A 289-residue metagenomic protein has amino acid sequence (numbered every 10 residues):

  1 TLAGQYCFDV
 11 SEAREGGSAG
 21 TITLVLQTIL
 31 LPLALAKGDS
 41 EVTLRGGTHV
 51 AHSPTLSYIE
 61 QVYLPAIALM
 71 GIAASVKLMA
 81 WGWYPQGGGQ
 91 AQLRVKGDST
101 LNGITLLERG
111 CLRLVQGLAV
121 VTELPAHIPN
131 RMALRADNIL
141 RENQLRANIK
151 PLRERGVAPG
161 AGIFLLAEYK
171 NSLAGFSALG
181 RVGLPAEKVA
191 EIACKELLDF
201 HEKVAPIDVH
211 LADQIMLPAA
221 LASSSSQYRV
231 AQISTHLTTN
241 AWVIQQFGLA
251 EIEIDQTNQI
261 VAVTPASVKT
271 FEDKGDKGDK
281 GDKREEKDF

Functional and structural regions predicted by a protein language model:
T1, I22-T43, Y63-M70, G110-Q116 (+3 more regions): Proline/glycine-anchored alpha-helix kink/cap motifs
T1-S11, E15-T21, L35, V62 (+2 more regions): Phosphate/diphosphate-binding glycine-rich loops and adjacent basic-rich segments that engage nucleotide
F8-A19, T48-S53, H201-A205: A short glycine/serine-rich beta->alpha loop
I22, H52, E108-V209, Q227: Conserved mixed alpha/beta catalytic, RNA-binding, or beta-rich assembly cores of soluble enzyme, regulatory
D39-E41, G71-W81, L140-V157, F200-Q214 (+2 more regions): Flexible, glycine/charged-enriched surface loops at secondary-structure junctions
A51-P54, L78-Q92, L152-G160: Beta-rich nucleic-acid/ligand-interaction surfaces
Y228-D273, F289: C-terminal functional modules
D273-F289: Short, C-terminally biased terminal segments at protein or domain edges
